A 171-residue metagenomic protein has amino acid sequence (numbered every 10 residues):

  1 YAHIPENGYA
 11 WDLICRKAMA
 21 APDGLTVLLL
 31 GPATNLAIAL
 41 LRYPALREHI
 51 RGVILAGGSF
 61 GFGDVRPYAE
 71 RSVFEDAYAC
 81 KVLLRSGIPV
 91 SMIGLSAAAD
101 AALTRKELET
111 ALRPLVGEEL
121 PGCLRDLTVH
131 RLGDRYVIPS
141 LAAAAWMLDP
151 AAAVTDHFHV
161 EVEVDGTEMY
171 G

Functional and structural regions predicted by a protein language model:
Y1-R105: Active-site histidine-anchored catalytic micro-motif
F74-Y78, S86, V90-G171: Conformational coupling and interaction surfaces
